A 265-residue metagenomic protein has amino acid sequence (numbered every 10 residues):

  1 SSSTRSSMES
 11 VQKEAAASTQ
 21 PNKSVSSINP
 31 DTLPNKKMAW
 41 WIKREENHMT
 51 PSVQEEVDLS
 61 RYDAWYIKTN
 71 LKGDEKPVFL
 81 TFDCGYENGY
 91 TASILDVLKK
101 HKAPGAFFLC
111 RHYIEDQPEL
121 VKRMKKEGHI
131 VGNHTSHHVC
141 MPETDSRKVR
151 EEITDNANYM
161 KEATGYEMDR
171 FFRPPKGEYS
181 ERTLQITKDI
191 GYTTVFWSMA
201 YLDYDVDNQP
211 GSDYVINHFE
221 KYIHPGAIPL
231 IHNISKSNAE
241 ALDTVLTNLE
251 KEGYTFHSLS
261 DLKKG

Functional and structural regions predicted by a protein language model:
S1-T81, E87-S93, K100, V245-N248 (+1 more regions): N-terminal pre-catalytic segment of deacetylase/amide-hydrolase enzymes
Q12, T19-Q20, M141, S180 (+1 more regions): Enrichment for repetitive, rod-forming helical segments
K76-V78, N88-A92, K99-L230, I234: Metal-dependent polysaccharide deacetylase catalytic core of the NodB/CE4 family, i.e., the active-site-bearing domain
I223-S260: Catalytic grooves of carbohydrate-active enzymes
